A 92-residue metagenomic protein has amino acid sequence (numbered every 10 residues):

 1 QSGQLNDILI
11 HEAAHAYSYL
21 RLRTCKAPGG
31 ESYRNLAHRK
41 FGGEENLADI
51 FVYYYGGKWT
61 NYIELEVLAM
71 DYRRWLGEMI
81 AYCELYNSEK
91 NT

Functional and structural regions predicted by a protein language model:
Q1-L9, H38: Short pre-active-site segment immediately N-terminal to the catalytic Zn-binding motif
N6, Y17, E31-N35: Mature extracytoplasmic domains of secretory-pathway proteins
D7, D49-Y53: Solvent-exposed, polar/charged alpha-helical surfaces in well-ordered, non-transmembrane soluble domains, broadly
A13-G30, L47, Y55-W59: Catalytic Zn2+-binding segment of zinc metalloproteases
P28-A37, E66: Short linear capping/connector segments at secondary-structure termini
R34-L47: Active-site metal-coordination segments of metallo-dependent hydrolases
F41, V52-T92: Long, well-structured alpha-helical subdomains associated with metal-dependent extracellular/ecto-lumenal hydrolases
